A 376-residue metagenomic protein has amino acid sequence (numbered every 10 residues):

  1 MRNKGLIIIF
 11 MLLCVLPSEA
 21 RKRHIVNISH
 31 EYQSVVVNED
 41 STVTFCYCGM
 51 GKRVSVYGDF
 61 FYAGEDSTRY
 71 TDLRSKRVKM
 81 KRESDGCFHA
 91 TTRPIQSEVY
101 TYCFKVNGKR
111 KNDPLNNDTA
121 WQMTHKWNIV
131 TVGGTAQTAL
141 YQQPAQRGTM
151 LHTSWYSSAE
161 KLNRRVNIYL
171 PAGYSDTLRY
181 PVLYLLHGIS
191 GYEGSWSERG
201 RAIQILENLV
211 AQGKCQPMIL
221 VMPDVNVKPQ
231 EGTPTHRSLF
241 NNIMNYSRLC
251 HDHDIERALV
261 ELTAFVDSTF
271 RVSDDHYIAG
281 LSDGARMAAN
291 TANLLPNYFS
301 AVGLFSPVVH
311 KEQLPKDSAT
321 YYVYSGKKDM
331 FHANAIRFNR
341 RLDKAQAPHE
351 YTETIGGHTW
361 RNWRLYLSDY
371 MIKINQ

Functional and structural regions predicted by a protein language model:
F10-S18: Hydrophobic h-region of N-terminal signal peptides that target proteins for export in Gram-negative bacteria
V35-S97, K105-T135: Aromatic-rich carbohydrate-binding modules that target alpha-glucans
Y47-G49, R82, T124-S175: N-terminal cap/lid segment of alpha/beta-hydrolase-fold proteins
V56, E98-V106, I168, Y180 (+4 more regions): Short beta-strand segments enriched for Tyr within beta-sheet-rich domains, predominantly fibronectin type III
Y174-Y180, L185-T233: Short substrate-entry loop that stabilizes the transition state in hydrolases
F240-T269: Alpha/beta-hydrolase active-site loop
E261, F265-D267, V272-D317: Primarily recognizes the serine-hydrolase "nucleophile elbow" in alpha/beta-hydrolase and SGNH/GDSL folds
T320-Y324, K328-Q376: C-terminal catalytic histidine-bearing segment of alpha/beta-hydrolase fold enzymes
